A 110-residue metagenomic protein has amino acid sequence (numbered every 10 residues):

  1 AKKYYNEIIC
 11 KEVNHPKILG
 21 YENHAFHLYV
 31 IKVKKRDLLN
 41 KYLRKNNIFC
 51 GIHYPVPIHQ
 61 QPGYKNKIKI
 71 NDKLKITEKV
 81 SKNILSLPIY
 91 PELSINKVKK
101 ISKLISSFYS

Functional and structural regions predicted by a protein language model:
A1-S110: PLP-dependent aminotransferase class I/II
